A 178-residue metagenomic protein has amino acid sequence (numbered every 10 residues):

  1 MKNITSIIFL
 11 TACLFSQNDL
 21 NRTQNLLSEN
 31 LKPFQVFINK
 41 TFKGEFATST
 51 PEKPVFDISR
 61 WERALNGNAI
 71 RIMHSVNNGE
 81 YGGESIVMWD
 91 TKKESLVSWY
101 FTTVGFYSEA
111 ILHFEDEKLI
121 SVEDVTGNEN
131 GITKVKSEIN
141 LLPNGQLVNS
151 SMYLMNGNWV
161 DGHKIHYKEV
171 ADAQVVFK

Functional and structural regions predicted by a protein language model:
M1-L20: Bacterial Sec-dependent N-terminal signal peptides
L26-T41: N-terminal helix-cap/turn-to-beta initiation motif at the start of protein domains
G44-A47, R71-N77, S98-F101, S121-G127 (+1 more regions): Short beta-strand segments that buttress and anchor functional surface loops
F46, K53-I72, S95: Short beta-rich binding modules
P51-V55, L96, G157-D161: Tryptophan-centered short beta-strand motifs
D57-R63, H74, E84-W89, S108-H113 (+4 more regions): Hydrophobic/aromatic beta-strand elements that line small-molecule binding cavities or substrate pockets in beta-rich
N77-F106: Mid-length scaffold segments of soluble, non-membrane domains
Q146, Y153-K178: Edge beta-strand at a domain terminus
